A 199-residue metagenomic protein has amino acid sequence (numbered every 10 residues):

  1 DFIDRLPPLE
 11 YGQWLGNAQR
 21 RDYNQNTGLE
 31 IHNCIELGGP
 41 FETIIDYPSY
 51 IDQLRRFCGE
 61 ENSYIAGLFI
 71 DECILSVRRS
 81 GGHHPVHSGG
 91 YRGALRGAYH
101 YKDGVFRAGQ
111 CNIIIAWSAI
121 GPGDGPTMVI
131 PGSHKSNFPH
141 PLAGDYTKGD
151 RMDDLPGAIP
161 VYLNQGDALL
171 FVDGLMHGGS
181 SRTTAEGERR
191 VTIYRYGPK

Functional and structural regions predicted by a protein language model:
D1-Y99: Non-heme Fe(II)-dependent double-stranded beta-helix
L37, F69-D71, G109, G123-G125 (+2 more regions): Residues that flank catalytic or metal-binding motifs in active/ligand-binding sites
E72-C73, I113-I115, T192-Y196: A structural signal for short, well-ordered beta-strand segments
L75, I120, D173-L175: Short Ser/Thr-interspersed hydrophobic loop/turn segments at strand-loop and sheet-helix junctions that line or gate
V77-R78, I130-N137, R189, R195-P198: Short edge-strand/loop segments of extracellular domains
G82-P160: Catalytic core of non-heme Fe(II) oxygenases with the double-stranded beta-helix
H140-G144, A168-L170, L175-K199: Non-heme Fe(II)/2-oxoglutarate
G157-L170: Short acidic-glycine-tyrosine-enriched beta hairpin
